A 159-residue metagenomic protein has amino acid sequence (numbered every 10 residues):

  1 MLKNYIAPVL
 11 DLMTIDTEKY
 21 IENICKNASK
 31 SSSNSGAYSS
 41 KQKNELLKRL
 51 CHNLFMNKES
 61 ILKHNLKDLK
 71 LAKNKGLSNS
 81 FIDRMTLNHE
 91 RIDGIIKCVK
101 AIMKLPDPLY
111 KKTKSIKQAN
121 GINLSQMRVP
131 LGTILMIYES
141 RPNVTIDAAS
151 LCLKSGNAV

Functional and structural regions predicted by a protein language model:
M1-L2, T133: Accessible peptide chain termini
L2-N123, L151: N-terminal Rossmann-like NAD(P)+-binding subdomain of aldehyde/semialdehyde dehydrogenases
S115-V159: Substrate-binding/gating loop at the entrance of the active-site cleft, primarily in PLP-dependent aminotransferase-like
